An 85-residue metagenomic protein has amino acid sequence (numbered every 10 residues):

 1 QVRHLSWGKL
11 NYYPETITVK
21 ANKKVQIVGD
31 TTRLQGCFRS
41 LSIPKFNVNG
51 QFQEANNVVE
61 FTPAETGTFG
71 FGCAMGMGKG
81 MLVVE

Functional and structural regions predicted by a protein language model:
Q1-K24: N-terminal edge beta-strand
Q1-R3, N11, F52-E85: Extracellular/periplasmic metallocenter environments
K24, G36-S40, T68: Exposed beta-strand and adjacent loop surfaces of beta-rich binding modules that mediate intermolecular recognition
D30-T32: Acidic, Ser/Thr
Q35-Q53, M81: Histidine- and aromatic-enriched segments that form or immediately flank copper-ligand environments
